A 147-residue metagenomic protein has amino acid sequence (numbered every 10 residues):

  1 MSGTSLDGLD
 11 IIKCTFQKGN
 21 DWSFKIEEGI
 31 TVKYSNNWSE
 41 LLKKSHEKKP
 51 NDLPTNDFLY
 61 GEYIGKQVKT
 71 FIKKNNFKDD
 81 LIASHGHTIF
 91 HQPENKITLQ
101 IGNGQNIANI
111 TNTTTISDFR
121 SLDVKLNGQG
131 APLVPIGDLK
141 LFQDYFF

Functional and structural regions predicted by a protein language model:
M1-F147: Short acidic/glycine-rich loops and adjacent helix/strand connectors that line catalytic pockets where negatively
